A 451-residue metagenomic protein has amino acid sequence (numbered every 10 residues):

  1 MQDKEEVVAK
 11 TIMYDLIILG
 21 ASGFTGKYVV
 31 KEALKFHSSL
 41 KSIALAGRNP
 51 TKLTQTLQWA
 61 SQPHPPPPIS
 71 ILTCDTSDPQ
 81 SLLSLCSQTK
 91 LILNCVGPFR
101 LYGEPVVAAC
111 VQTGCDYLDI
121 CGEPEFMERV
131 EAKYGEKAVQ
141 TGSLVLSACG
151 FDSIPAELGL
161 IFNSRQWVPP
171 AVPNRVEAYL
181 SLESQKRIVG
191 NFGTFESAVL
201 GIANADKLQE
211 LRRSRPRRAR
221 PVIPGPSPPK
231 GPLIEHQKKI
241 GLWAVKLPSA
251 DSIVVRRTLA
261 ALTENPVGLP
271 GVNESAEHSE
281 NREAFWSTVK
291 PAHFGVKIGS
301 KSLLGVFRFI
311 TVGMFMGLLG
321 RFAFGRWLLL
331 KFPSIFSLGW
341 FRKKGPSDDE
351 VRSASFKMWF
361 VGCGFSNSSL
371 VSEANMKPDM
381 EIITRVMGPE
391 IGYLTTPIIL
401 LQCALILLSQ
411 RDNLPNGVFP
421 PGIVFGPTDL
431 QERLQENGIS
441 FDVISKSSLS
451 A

Functional and structural regions predicted by a protein language model:
D3-V8, G142, R165-A451: C-terminal catalytic/substrate-binding lobe primarily of soluble NAD(P)-dependent oxidoreductases
M13-F36: N-terminal Rossmann NAD(P)H-binding glycine-rich loop of SDR-like oxidoreductase domains
K41-A44: Conserved beta-strand positions in the Rossmann-like core of class I SAM-dependent methyltransferases
A46-P50, D75-T76: N-terminal Rossmann-fold cofactor-binding loop
A60-D78: Rossmann-fold cofactor-recognition segment
L72-Y102: Conserved Rossmann-fold cofactor-binding substructure of NAD(P)-dependent oxidoreductases
P98, A108-M127: ADP-ribose/adenylate-binding Rossmann-like module
G103, I120-S143: Rossmann-fold NAD(P)-binding glycine/threonine-rich loop
